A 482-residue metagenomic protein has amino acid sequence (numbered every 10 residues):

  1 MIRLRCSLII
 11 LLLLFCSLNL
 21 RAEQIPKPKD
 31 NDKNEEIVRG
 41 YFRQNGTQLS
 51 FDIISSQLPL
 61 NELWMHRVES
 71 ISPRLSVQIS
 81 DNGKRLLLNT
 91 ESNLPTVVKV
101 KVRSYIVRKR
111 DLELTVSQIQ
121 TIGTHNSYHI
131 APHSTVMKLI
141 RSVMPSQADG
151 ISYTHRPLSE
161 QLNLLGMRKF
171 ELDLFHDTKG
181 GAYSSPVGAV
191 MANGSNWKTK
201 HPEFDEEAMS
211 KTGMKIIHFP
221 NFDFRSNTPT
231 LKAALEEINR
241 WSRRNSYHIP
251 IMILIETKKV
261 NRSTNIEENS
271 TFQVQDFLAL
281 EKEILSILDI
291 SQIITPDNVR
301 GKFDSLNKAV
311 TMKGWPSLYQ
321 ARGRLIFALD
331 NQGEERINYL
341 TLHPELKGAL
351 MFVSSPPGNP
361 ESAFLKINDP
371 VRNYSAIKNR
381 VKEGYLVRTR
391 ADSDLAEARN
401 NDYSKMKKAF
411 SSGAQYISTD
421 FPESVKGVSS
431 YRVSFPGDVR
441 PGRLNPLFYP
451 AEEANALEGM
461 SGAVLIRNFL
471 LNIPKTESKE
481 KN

Functional and structural regions predicted by a protein language model:
M1-L8: Bacterial N-terminal signal peptides that target proteins for export
I9-S17: Bacterial N-terminal signal peptides
L20-A22: Boundary at the C-terminal end of the N-terminal hydrophobic targeting segment
V38-L63: Solvent-exposed, low-complexity, repeat-rich "mucin-like" stalks and linkers
L60-R74: Change to "...patches in solvent-exposed regions of secreted, membrane-anchored, or virion-exposed structural
S72-G83: Low-complexity "stalk/linker" and mucin-like segments enriched in Ser/Thr/Pro/Ala/Gly
R85-Y105: Surface-exposed interaction regions enriched in Ser/Thr/Asp/Glu that occur as long low-complexity tracts or repetitive
Y105-N482: Catalytic cores of phosphodiester-bond hydrolases, prominently lipid phosphodiesterases
